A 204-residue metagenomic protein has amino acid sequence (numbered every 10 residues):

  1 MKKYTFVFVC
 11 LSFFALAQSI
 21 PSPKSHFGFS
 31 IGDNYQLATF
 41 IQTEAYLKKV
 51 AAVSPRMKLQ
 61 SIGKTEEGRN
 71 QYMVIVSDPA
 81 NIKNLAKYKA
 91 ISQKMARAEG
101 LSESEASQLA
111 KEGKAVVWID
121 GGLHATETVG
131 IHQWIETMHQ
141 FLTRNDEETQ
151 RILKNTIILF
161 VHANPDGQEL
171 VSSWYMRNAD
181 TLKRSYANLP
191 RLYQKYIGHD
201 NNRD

Functional and structural regions predicted by a protein language model:
Y4-F14: Sec-dependent N-terminal signal peptides
L11-F13, N34-A45: Short, basic/low-complexity N-terminal boundary segments at the transition from targeting/disordered tails
A15-S19: Boundary at the C-terminal end of the N-terminal hydrophobic targeting segment
I20-Y35, W118-G121, Y196-H199: Acidic/histidine-rich, surface-exposed loop or edge segments in extracytoplasmic proteins
A38, E67, G121-L123: Single, functionally critical "micro-switch" positions that shape active/binding sites and transmembrane helices
F40-A86: A non-catalytic alpha/beta surface segment that caps or lines the substrate-entry region of metallo-dependent hydrolase
S77-A80, Y88-D204: Active-site/substrate-binding loop(s) of hydrolase catalytic cores
